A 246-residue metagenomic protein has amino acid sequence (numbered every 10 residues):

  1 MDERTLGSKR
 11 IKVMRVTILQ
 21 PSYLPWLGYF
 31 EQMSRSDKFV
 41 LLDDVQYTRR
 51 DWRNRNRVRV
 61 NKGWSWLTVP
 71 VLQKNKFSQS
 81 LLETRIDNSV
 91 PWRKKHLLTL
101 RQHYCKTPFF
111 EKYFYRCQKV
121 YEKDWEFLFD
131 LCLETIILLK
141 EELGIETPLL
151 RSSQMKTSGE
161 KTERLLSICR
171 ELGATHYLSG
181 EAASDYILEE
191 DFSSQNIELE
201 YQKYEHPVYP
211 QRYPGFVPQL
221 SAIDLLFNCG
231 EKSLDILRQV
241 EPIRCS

Functional and structural regions predicted by a protein language model:
D2-S246: Residues lining hydrophobic/aromatic ligand-binding pockets adjacent to catalytic sites
